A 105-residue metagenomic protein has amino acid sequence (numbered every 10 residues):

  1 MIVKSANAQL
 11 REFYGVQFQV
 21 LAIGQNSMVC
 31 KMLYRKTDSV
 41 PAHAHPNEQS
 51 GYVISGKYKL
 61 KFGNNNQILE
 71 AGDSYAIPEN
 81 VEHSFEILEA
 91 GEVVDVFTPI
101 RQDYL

Functional and structural regions predicted by a protein language model:
M1-N26: A short, N-terminal "cap"/entry segment at the start of jelly-roll beta-barrel domains of the cupin/DSBH fold
C30-A44: Conserved short histidine dyad/triad with adjacent acidic residue
S39-V40, G56-K61: Short beta-strand segments in beta-sandwich/barrel cores
N47-Y58: Glycine- and acidic-residue-biased ligand/ion/polar-headgroup-sensing regions
I54-S55, E70, E89: A cytosolic small-molecule/anion-sensing beta-strand core signal
N64-E79: Short acidic-glycine-tyrosine-enriched beta hairpin
E79-D103: Ligand-binding loop in jelly-roll beta-barrel domains
